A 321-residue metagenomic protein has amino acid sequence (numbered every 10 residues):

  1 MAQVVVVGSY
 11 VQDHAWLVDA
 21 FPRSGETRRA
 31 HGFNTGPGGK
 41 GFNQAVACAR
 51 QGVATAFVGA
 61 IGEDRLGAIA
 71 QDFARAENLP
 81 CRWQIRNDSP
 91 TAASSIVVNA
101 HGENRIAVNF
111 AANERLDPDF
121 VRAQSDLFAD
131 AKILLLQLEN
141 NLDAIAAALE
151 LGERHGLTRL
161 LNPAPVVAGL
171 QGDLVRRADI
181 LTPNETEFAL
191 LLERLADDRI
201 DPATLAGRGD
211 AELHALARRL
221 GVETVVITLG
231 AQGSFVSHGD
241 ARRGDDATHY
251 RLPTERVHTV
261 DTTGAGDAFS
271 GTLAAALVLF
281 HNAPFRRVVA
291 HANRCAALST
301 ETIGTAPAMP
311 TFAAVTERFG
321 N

Functional and structural regions predicted by a protein language model:
M1-A60, R65-I69, R75-A76, H258-V260: Glycine-rich phosphate/adenosyl-contacting loop at the front of the ribokinase-like
V5, A168, R199-N321: Conserved phosphate-binding/catalytic region of the ribokinase-like
V5, A56, L135, L160 (+1 more regions): Structural detector of well-ordered beta-strand residues that form the stable sheet scaffold of enzyme domains
F73-D88: A glycine-rich helix N-cap at a beta->alpha junction
N78, E114-D119, L160-V166: Short gly/ser/thr-rich secondary-structure transition/capping motifs
Q84-R86, I96-I133, L138: Conserved phosphate-binding/catalytic loop of the ribokinase/pfkB sugar-kinase fold
D126-L127, D173-L174, R218: Structural alpha-helical scaffold elements that stabilize or flank donor/cofactor-binding regions in carbohydrate
I133-D210, Q232-G233, G239-D240: Conserved beta-alpha-beta core of the PfkB/ribokinase-like small-molecule kinase fold
